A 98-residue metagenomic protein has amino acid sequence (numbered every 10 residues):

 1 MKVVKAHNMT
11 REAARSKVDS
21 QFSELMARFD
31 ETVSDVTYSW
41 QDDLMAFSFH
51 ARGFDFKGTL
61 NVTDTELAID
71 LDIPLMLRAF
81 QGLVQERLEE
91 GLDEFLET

Functional and structural regions predicted by a protein language model:
M1-K17, S23-D30, D35-V36: Terminal, regulation- and interaction-focused segments at domain boundaries
M1-V4, E31-V33, Y38-F56, T63-D70 (+3 more regions): N-terminal intrinsically disordered, cationic/polar leader segments that include organellar targeting peptides
M9-T10, L75-L77: A generic structural motif
A13, D30, K57-T59, A79-Q81: Short acidic, gly/pro-rich beta-turn/loop elements at beta-sheet edges and active-site/ligand-binding grooves
R15, L77-T98: A conserved amphipathic terminal alpha-helix motif
